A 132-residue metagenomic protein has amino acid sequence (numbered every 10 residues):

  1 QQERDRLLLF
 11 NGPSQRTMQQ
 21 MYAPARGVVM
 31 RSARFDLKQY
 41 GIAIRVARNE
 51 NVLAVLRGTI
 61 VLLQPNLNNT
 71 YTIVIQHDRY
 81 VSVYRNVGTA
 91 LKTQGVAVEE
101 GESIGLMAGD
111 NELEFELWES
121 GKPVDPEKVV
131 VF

Functional and structural regions predicted by a protein language model:
Q1-T70, E99-E100: Surface-exposed, glycine-biased beta-strand/turn segments
A33, V46, H77, L117-E119: Flexible glycine-/small-residue-rich
N68-V74, N111-L113: Short aromatic-glycine-enriched beta-strand elements
I75-V81: OB-fold (S1/OB) nucleic-acid-binding surfaces
V83-G88: Beta-strand/loop nucleic-acid-binding surfaces
L91: Conserved beta-strand-loop-alpha-helix junction that forms the acyl-donor binding cleft
Q94-F132: Conserved, short, structured surface segments that act as functional micro-motifs
